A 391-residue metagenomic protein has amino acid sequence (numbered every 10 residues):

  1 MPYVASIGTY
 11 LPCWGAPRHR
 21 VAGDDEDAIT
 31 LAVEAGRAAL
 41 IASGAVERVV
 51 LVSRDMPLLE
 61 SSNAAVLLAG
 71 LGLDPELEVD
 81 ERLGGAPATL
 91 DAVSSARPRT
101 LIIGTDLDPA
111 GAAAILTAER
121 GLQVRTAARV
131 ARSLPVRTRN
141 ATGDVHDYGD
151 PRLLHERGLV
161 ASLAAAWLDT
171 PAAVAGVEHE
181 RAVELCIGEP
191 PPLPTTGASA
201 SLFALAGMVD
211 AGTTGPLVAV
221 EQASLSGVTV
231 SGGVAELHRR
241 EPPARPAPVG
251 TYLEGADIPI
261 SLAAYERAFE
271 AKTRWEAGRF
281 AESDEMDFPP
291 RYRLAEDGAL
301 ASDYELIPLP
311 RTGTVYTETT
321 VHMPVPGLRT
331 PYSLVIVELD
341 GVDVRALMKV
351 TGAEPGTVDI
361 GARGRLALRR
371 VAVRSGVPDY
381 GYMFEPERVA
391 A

Functional and structural regions predicted by a protein language model:
M1-S53, L71-E76, A114, A118-T213 (+2 more regions): Conserved "HGTGT" condensation-loop signature of ketosynthase/thiolase-family condensing enzymes that catalyze
G84-P98, S201-A211: Conserved phosphate-binding catalytic cores of ATP/NTP-utilizing and phosphoryl-transfer enzymes
G255-E318: Cys/His-rich short segments
T317, D340-V350: Short, structured beta-strand/loop micro-motifs enriched in basic residues and often containing a Trp
E318-P324, V371: Short, conserved beta-turn/loop elements at beta-strand boundaries and strand-helix junctions
M323-I336: Short aromatic-glycine-enriched beta-strand elements
T351-L366: Short nucleic-acid-contacting surface segments enriched for D/E, G, S/T with interspersed K/R
A367-A391: OB-fold/S1-family single-stranded nucleic acid-binding modules
